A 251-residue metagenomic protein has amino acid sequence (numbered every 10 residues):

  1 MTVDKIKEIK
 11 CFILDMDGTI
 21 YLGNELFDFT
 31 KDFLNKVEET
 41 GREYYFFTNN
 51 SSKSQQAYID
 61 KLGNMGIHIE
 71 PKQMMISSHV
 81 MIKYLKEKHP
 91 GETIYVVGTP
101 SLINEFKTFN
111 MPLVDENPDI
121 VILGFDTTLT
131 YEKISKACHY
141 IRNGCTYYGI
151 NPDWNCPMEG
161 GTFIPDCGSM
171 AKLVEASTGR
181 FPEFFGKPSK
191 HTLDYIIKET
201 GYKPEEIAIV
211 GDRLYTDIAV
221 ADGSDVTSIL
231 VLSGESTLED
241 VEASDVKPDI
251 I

Functional and structural regions predicted by a protein language model:
T2-L14, Y21-D32, K36-E39, K53-K72 (+1 more regions): Asp-based, Mg2+/Mn2+-dependent phosphohydrolase catalytic module
E43: N-terminal phosphate-binding loop and flanking beta/alpha elements of the actin-like ATPase fold
N50: Conserved phosphate/oxyanion-binding catalytic-loop motifs
S77: Replace "coordinates the UDP/GDP/TDP-sugar" with "coordinates nucleotide-activated sugar donors
